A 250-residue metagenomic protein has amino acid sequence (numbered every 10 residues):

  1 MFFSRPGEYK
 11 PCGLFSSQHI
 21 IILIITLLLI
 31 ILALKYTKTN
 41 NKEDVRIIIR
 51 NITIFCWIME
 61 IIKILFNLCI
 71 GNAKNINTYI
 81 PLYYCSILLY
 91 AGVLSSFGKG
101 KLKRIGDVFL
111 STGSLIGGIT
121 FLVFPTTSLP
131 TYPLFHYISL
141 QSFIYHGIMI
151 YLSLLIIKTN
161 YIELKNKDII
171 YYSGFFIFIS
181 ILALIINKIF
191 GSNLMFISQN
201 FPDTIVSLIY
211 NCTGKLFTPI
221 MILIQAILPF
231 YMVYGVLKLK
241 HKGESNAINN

Functional and structural regions predicted by a protein language model:
G7-I25, Y171-G174, F178, K188-F230: Membrane-interface transmembrane-helix boundary segments in multi-pass integral membrane proteins
H19-T37, W57-I62, F178-L184, L223-G235: Hydrophobic core of alpha-helical transmembrane segments in multi-pass integral membrane proteins
I20-L28, P81-A91, L110, L140-M149: Membrane-embedded alpha-helical segments of multi-pass membrane proteins, especially the transmembrane helices
I31-K35, A91-L94, I148-L164: Alpha-helical transmembrane segments in multipass membrane proteins, preferentially the mid-helix core
Y36-I49, F97-G106, T159-I170: Membrane-interface helix-boundary motifs at transmembrane edges
C56-L65, S114-P125, F176-I185: Aromatic-anchored segments of alpha-helical transmembrane domains
K63-N72, V123-P133: Juxtamembrane "helix-exit" motif on the non-cytosolic side of transmembrane helices
N72-Y84, G106, T131-I144: Non-cytosolic membrane-interface motifs at loop->transmembrane helix junctions
